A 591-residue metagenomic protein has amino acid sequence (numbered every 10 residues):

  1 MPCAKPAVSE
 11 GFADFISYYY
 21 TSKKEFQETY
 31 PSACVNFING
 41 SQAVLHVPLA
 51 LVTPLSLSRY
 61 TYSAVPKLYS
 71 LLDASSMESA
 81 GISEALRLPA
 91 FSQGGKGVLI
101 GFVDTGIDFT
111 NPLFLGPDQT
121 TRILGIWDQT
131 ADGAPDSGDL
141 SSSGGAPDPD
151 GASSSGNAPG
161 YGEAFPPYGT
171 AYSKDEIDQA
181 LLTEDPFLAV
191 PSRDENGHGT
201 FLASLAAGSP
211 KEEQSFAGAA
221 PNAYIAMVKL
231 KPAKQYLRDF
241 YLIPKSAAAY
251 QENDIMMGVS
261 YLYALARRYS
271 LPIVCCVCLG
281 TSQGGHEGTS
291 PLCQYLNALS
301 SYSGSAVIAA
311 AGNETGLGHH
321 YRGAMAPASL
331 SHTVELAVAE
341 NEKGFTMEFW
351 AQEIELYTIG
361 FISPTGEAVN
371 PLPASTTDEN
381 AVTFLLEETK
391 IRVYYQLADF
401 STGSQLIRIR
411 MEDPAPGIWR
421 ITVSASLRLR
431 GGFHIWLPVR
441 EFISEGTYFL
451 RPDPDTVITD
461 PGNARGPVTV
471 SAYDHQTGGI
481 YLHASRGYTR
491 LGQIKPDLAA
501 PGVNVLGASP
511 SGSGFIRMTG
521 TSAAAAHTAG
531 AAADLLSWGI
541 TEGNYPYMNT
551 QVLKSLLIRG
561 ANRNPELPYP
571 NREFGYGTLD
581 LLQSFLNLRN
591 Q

Functional and structural regions predicted by a protein language model:
M1-G11, Y18-L99, G106-R122, G417-W419 (+3 more regions): Autoinhibitory propeptides
P66, M257-E287, A310, S424-S426: Short acidic, glycine-rich surface-loop motifs adjacent to enzyme active sites
L88-G138, G156-Q251, E342-K343, I354-E355 (+4 more regions): Subtilisin-like serine protease catalytic core
W127-G138, G144, G156-I177, L317-L406 (+2 more regions): Extracellular S/T/G-rich loop segment that most often corresponds to the catalytic His/Ser-adjacent loop
A203-A206, S215, A226-K234, Y263-I273 (+3 more regions): Hydrolase catalytic cores
V274, L292-P327, T578-L581, L586: Catalytic cores of secreted or luminal carbohydrate-active enzymes
M411-L427: Noncatalytic modules at the cell exterior or secretory-pathway interfaces, chiefly beta-strand-rich lectin/adhesion
R428-R440: Edge beta-strands of jelly-roll/beta-sandwich modules across compartments, strongly enriched in secreted/luminal
